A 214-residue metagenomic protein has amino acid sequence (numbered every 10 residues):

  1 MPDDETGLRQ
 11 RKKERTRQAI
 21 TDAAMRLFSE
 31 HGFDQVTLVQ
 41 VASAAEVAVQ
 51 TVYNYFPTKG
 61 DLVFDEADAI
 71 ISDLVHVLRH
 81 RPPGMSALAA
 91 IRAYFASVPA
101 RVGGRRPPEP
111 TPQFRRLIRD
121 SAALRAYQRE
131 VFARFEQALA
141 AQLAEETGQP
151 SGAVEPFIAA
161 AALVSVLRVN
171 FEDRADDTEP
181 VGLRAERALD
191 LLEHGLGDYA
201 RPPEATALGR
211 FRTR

Functional and structural regions predicted by a protein language model:
M1-H31, Q35-V47, L183: Basic, helix-initiating cap at the start of DNA-binding domains
P2-D3, A141, D176-R214: C-terminal peripheral helix-coil segments that are non-catalytic and often amphipathic
I20, T58-V63: Short amphipathic alpha-helical segment with a characteristic S/N-K-E followed by hydrophobic residues
V47-F56: Short hydrophobic/aromatic patch on the recognition helix
S72-F114: Hydrophobic alpha-helical connector segments
R105-R106, E146, N170-A175: Secondary-structure edge/capping motif, primarily at the C-terminal ends of alpha-helices and the immediately following
E130-V131, P156, A160-P180, H194-P202: Amphipathic C-terminal alpha-helical segment
F132-A160: Hydrophobic alpha-helical bundle segments that form small-molecule/ligand-binding pockets
